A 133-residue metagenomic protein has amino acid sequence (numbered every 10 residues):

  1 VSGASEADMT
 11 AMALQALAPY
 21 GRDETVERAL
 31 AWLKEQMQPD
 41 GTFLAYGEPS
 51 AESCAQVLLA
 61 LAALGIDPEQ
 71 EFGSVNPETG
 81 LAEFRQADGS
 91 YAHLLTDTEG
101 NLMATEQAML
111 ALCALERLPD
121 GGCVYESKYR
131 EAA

Functional and structural regions predicted by a protein language model:
V1-R28, P39-G73, A92-D120: An alpha-helical repeat/solenoid feature that recognizes helix-turn-helix modules
G21-Q36, P68-A87, D120-A133: Extended, well-ordered alpha-helical scaffold segments
